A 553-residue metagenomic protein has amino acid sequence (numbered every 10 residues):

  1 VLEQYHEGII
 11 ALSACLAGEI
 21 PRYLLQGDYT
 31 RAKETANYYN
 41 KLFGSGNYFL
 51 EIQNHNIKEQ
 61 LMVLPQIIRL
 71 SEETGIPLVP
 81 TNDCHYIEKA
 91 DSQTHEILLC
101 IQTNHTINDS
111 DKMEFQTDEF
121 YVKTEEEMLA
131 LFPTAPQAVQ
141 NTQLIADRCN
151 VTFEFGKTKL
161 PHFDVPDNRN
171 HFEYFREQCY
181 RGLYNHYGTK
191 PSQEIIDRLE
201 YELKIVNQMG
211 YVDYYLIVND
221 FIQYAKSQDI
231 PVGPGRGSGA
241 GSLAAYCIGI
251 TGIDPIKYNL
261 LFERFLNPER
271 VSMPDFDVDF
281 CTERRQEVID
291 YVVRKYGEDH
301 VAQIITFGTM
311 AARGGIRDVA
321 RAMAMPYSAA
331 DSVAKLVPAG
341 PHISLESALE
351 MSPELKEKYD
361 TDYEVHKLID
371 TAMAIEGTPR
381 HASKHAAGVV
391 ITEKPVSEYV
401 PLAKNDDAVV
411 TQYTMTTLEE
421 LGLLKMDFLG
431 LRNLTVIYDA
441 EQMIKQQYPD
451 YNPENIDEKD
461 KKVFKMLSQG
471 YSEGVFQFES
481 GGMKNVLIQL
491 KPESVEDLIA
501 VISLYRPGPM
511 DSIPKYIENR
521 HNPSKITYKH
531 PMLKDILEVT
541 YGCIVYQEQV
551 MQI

Functional and structural regions predicted by a protein language model:
V1-I553: Alpha-helical scaffold/interaction cores of sigma-54-like transcription cofactors and many family A DNA polymerases
